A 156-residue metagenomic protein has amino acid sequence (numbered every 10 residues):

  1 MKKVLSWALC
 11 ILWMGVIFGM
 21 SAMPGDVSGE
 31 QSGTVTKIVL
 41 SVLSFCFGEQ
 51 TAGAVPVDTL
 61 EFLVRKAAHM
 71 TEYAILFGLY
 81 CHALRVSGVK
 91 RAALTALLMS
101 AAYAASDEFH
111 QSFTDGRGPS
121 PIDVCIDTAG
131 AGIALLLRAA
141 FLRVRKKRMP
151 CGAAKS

Functional and structural regions predicted by a protein language model:
M1-S112, P121, T128, G132-S156: Bulky hydrophobic segments
G118: Sequence-specific DNA-binding recognition helix
